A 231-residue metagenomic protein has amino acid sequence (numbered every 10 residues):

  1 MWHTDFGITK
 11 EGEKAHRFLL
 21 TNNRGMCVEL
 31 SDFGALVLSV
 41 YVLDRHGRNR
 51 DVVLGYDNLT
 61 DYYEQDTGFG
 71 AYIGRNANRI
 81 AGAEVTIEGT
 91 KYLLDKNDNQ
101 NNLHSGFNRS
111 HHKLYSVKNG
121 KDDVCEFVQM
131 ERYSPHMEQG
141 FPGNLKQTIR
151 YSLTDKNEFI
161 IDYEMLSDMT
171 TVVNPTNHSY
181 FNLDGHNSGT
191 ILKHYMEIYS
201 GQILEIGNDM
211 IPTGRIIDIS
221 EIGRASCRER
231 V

Functional and structural regions predicted by a protein language model:
M1-R228: An exposed, glycine/acidic-rich loop-and-rim segment of catalytic or binding clefts
